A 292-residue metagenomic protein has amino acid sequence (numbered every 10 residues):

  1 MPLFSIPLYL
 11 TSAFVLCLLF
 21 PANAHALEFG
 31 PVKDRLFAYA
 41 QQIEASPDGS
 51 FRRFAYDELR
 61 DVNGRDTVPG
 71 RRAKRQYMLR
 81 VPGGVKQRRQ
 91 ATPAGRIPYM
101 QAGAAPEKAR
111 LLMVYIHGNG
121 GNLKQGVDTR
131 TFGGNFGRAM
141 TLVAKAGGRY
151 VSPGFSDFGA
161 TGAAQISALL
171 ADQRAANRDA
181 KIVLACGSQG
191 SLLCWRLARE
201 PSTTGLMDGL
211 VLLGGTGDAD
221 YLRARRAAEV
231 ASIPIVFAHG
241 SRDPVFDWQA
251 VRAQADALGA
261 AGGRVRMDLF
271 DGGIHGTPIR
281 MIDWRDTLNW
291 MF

Functional and structural regions predicted by a protein language model:
L19-N23: N-terminal signal peptide c-region/cleavage motif recognized by signal peptidases
F54-P106: N-terminal cap/lid segment of alpha/beta-hydrolase-fold proteins
R96, A102-R138, L142: Short, surface-exposed "cap/lid" segments of acyl-processing enzymes
G137-D157: Conserved alpha/beta-hydrolase
D157-N177: Alpha/beta-hydrolase active-site loop
K181-V230: Primarily recognizes the serine-hydrolase "nucleophile elbow" in alpha/beta-hydrolase and SGNH/GDSL folds
G209, G214-R280: The feature captures the conserved acid-bearing segment of alpha/beta-hydrolase catalytic domains
P278-N289: Post-His helix in hydrolase/transferase enzymes
